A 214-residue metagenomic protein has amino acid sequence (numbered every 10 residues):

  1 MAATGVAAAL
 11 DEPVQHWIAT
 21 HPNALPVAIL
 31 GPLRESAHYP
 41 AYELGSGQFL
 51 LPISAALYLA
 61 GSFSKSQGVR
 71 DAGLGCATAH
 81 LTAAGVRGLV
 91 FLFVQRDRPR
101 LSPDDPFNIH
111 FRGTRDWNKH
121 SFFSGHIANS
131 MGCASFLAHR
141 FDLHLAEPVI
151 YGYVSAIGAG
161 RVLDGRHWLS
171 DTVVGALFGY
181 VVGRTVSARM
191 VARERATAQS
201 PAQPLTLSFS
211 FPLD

Functional and structural regions predicted by a protein language model:
M1, L51, A55, C76 (+4 more regions): Alpha-helical transmembrane spans of integral membrane proteins, capturing the lipid-embedded, hydrophobic core of TM
M1-I53, F93-H110: N-terminal transmembrane-helix/juxtamembrane module of multi-pass inner/ER membrane proteins
A3, A7, T82-R87, F91 (+2 more regions): Alpha-helical transmembrane segments of multipass membrane proteins
L10-E12, S64-K65, V94-Q95, D142 (+1 more regions): Short helix-capping/hinge motifs at transmembrane helix termini and TM-loop junctions
D11, R34-H38, I53-L57, R70 (+4 more regions): Extracytoplasmic/secreted envelope proteins and their assembly/folding machinery, especially bacterial periplasmic
S54, A77-L92, A146-R161: Small-polar-interrupted transmembrane alpha-helices in polytopic inner-membrane proteins
A60-V86: Interfacial segments of alpha-helical transmembrane regions
P103-D214: Membrane-embedded catalytic cores of phosphoryl/pyrophosphoryl-handling enzymes
